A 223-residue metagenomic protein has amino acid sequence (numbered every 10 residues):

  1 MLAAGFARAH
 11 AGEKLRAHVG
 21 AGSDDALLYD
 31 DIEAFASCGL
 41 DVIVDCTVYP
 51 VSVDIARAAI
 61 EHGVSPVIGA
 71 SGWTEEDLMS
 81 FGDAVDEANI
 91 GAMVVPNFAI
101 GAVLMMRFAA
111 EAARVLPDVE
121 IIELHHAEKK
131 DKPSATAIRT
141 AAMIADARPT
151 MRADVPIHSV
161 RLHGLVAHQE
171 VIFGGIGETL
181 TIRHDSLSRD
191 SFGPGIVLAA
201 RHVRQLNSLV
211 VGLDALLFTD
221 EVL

Functional and structural regions predicted by a protein language model:
M1-F35, L116-L223: C-terminal substrate-binding/catalytic lobe of Rossmann-fold NAD(P)-dependent oxidoreductases
A3, Y29, V67, G91-M93: Structural detector of well-ordered beta-strand residues that form the stable sheet scaffold of enzyme domains
S23-L27, V64, A88: Short acidic, glycine/proline-enriched helix-loop-strand junctions
S37, A56-A59, G63, E87-I90 (+6 more regions): A generic structural signal for ordered alpha-helices
I43-V44: N-terminal Rossmann-like NAD(P) cofactor-binding module of classical short-chain dehydrogenase/reductase
T47: Conserved NAD(P)H cofactor-binding loop of Rossmann-fold oxidoreductase domains
P50-H62, G69-V94, A99-V103, R107-A112: Rossmann-fold NAD(P)-binding glycine/threonine-rich loop
